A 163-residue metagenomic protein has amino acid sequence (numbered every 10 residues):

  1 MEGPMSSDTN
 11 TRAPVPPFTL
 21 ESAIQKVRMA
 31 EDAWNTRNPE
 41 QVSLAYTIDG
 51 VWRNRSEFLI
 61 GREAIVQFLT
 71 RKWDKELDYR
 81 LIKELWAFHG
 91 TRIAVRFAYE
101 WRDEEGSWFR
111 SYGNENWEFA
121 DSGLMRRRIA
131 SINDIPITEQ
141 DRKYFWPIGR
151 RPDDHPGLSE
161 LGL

Functional and structural regions predicted by a protein language model:
E2-F18, Q67-L163: A beta-strand edge to alpha-helix "cap/lid" segment located at domain peripheries
T19-N35: Short, aromatic-enriched amphipathic alpha-helices that serve as compact interaction elements
T36-D49, R53, W117: Short, well-ordered alpha-helical segments enriched in acidic and aromatic residues
V51-T70: Short solvent-exposed beta->alpha transition segments
